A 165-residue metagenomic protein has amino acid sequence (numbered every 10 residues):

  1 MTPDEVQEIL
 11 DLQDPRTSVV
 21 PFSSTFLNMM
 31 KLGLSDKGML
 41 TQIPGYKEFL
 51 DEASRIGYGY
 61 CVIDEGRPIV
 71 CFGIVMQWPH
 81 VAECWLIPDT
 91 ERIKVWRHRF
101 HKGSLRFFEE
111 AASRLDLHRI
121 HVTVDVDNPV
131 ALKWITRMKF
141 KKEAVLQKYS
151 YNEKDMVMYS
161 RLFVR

Functional and structural regions predicted by a protein language model:
T2-P44: Short amphipathic alpha-helix that is part of the acyltransferase structural core
M39-Y58: Active-site rim helix/loop that mediates acceptor-substrate recognition in acyltransferases
Y58-Y60, A82, E153-Y159: Short beta-strand micro-motifs in enzyme catalytic cores
C61, G66-M76, A82-W85: Conserved beta-strand in the GNAT
H80-R99: Conserved acetyl-CoA binding element of GNAT-fold acetyltransferases
G103-R119: Conserved acyl-CoA
L117-T136, Y149-S150: Conserved beta-strand-loop-alpha-helix junction that forms the acyl-donor binding cleft
T123, K141-M156: Conserved catalytic-core motifs of GNAT/GCN5-like acyltransferases
